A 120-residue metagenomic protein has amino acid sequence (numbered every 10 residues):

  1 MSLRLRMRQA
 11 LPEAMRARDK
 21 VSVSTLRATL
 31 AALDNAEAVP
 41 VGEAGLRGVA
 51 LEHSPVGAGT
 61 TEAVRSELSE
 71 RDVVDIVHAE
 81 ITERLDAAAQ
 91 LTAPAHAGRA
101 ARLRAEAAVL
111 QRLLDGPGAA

Functional and structural regions predicted by a protein language model:
M1-A120: Charged, compositionally biased, marginally structured helical/coil segments
